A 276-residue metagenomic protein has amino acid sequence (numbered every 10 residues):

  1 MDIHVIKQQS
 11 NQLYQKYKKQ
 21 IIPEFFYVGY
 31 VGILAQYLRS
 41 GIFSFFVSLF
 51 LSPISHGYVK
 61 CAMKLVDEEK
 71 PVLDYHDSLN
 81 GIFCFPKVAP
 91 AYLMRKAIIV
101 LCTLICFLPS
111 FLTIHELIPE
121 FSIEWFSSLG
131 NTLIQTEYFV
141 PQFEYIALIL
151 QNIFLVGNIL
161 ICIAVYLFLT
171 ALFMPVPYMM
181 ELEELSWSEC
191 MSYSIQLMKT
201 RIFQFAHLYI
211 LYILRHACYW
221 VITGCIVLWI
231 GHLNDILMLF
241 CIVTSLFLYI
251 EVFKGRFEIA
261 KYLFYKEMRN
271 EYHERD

Functional and structural regions predicted by a protein language model:
M1-D276: Hydrophobic alpha-helical membrane segments
